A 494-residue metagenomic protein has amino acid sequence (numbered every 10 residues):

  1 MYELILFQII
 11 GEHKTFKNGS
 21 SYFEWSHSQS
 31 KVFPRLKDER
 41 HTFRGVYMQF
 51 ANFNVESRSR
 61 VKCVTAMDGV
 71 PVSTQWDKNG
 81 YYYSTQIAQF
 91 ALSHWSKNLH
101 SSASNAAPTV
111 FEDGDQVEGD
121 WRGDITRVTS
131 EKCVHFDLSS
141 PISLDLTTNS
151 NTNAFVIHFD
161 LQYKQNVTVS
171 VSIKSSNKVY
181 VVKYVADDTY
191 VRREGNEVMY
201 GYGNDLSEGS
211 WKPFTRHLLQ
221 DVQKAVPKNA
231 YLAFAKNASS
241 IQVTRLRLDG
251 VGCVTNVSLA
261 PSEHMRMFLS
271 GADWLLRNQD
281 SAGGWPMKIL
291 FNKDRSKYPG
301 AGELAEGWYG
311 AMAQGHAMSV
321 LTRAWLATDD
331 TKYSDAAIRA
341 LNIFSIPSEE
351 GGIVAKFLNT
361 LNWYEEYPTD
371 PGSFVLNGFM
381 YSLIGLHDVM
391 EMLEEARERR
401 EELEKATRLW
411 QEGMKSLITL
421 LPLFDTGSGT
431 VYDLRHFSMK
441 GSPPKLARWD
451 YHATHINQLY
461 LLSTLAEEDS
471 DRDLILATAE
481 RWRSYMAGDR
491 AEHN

Functional and structural regions predicted by a protein language model:
M1-I5, Y47, S104-A107, A230-T244 (+5 more regions): Extended, well-ordered alpha-helical scaffold segments
M1-P108, G114-H135, P261-A301, F424 (+1 more regions): Low-complexity, Ser/Thr/Pro/Gly-enriched N-terminal "stalk/linker" regions
V72-I87, G201-L206, K293-G315, L326 (+5 more regions): Solvent-exposed loop and edge beta-strand segments that line ligand/cofactor-binding and catalytic clefts
Q89-A103, V222, A260-S262, G315-D330 (+2 more regions): Well-ordered alpha-helical scaffold segments within catalytic/enzyme domains
C133-P141, V156-Q223, G252-C253: Extracellular ligand-binding interfaces
H158, W211-S258: Extracellular beta-strand ligand-recognition surfaces/modules
V182-A186, A272-D294, D330-M380, G385-L386 (+1 more regions): Active-site cradle of extracellular carbohydrate-active enzymes
